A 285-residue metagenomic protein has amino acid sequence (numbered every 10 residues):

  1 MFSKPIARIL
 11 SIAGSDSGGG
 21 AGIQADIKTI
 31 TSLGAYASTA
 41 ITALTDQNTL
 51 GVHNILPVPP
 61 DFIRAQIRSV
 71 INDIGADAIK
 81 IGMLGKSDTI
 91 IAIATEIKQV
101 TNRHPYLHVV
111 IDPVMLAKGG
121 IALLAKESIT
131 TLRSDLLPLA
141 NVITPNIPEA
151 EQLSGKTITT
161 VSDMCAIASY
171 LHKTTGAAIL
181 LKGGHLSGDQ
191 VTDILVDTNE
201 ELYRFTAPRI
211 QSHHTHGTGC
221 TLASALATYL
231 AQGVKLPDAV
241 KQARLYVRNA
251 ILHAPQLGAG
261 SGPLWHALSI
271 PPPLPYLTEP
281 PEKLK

Functional and structural regions predicted by a protein language model:
F2-S11, T31-I111, M115-K118: Conserved N-terminal subdomain of the carbohydrate kinase-like
I6, P57, P237-K285: Charged C-terminal helix
I12-G18, L202-H216: Short pre-catalytic strand/loop immediately N-terminal to key active-site residues, enriched for Gly-Thr
G19-A35: N-terminal basic/disordered segments at the start of proteins
G34-S38, E201-Y203, Y229-A243: Phosphate-handling active-site elements
D88-N102, Y106, A177, T198-L202 (+2 more regions): Nucleotide and nucleotide-moiety/phosphate-recognizing core
K126-L202: Conserved phosphate/ATP/ADP-binding segment of small-molecule kinases
E151-Q152, S212-L236: Short, small-residue alpha-helix embedded
